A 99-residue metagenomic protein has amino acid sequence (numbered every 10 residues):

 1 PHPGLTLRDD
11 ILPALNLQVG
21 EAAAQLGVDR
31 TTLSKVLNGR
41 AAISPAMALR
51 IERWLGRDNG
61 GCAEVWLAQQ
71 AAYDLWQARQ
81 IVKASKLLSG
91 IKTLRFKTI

Functional and structural regions predicted by a protein language model:
P1-L17, E64, A68: A short, Lys/Arg-rich alpha-helix, primarily the initiator
A14, Q25, W54: Residues within the alpha-helical elements of helix-turn-helix
N16-A24, P45: Short, charged amphipathic recognition helices of the HTH superfamily and cognate SANT/SANTA-like modules
G27-S44, R50-E52: Recognition helix of helix-turn-helix/homeodomain-like DNA-binding domains that insert into the DNA major groove
P45-A72: DNA major-groove recognition helix of helix-turn-helix/homeodomain DNA-binding modules
D74-I99: Helix-turn-helix/homeodomain-like alpha-helical modules used for DNA recognition and transcription-factor dimerization
